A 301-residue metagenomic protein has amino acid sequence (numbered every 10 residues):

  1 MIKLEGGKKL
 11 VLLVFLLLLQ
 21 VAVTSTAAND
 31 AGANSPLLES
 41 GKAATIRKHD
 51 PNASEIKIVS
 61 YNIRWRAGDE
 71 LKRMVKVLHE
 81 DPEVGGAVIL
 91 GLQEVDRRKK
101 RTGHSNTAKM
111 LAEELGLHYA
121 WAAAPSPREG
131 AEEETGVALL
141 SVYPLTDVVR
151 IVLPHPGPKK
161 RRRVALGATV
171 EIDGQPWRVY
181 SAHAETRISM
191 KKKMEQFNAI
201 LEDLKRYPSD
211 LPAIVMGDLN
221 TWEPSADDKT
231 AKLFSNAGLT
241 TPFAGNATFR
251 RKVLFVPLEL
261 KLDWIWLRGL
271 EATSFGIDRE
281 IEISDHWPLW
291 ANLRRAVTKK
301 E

Functional and structural regions predicted by a protein language model:
I2-V11, A22-E114, W121, S126-E134 (+2 more regions): N-terminal, active-site-proximal structural segment of metallo-dependent hydrolase catalytic domains
T45-V59, E133-V137, S141-T146, K160-S181 (+1 more regions): Beta-strand-turn-beta hairpins that frame and shape the catalytic cleft of phosphate-ester-processing enzymes
I56-I63, L78-H104, L140, A168 (+5 more regions): Active-site beta-strand/loop signature of hydrolases that rely on acidic residues for catalysis
W65, R150-G157, A182-M190: Surface-exposed cleft-lining segments at the edges of enzyme active sites
R66-R73, G103, K160-R162, K192-A199 (+2 more regions): Soluble or luminal CAZymes and related metallo-dependent hydrolases
H79, E83-V84, A112-G116, A120 (+4 more regions): Sec-exported extracytoplasmic/periplasmic mature domains
G85-G86, P144, R178, K261 (+1 more regions): Short loop/turn motifs at secondary-structure junctions
G103-H104, L117-L139, R161, D210-A213 (+1 more regions): Active site of divalent-metal-dependent phosphoester/diester hydrolases
